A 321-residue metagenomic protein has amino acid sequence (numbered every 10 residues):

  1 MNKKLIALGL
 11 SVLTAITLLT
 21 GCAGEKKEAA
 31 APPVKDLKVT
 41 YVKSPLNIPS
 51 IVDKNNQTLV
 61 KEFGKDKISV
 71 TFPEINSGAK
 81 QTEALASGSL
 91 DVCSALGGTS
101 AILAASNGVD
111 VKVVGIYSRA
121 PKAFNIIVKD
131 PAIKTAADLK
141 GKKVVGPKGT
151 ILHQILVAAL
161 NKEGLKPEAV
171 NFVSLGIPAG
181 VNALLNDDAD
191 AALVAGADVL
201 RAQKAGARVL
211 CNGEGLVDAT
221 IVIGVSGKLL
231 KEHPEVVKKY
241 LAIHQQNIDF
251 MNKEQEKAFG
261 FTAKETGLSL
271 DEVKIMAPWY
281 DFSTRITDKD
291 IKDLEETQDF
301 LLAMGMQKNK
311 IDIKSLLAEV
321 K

Functional and structural regions predicted by a protein language model:
M1-D36, K321: Short, low-complexity disordered leader/linker segments with a strong preference for bacterial N-terminal type II
A30-A31, V128-K143, K231-E235: Flexible hinge/capping segments at coil-to-helix
P32-L37, E62-E74, S89-D91, K162-S174 (+3 more regions): A local structural motif
D36-N55, G149: Extracytoplasmic "Venus flytrap"
N47-D53, P73-D110, K122-A136, Q154 (+3 more regions): Pocket-flanking alpha-helical
I51-I68, H153-F172, Q203-K204, G260: Ligand-binding cleft/hinge of the Venus flytrap
T99, A169-V173, P178-T262: Pocket-lining segment of extracytoplasmic ligand-binding domains
E232-M306: Secondary-structure end/capping motifs
